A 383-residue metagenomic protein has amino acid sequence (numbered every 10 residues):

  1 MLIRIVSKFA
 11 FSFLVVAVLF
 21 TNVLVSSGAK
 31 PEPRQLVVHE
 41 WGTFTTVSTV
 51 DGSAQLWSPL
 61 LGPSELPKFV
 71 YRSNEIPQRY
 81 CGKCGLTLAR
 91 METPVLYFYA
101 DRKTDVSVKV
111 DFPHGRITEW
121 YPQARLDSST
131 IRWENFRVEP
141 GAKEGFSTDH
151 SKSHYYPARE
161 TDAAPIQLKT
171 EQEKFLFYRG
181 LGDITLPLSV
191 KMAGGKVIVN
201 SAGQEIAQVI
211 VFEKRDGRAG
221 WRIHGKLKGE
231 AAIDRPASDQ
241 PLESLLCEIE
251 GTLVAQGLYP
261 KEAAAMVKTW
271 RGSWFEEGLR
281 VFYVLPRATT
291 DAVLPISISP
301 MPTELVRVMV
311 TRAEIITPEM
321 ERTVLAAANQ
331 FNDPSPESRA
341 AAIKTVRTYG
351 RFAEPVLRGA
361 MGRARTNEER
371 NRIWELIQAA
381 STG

Functional and structural regions predicted by a protein language model:
M1-S7: N-terminal secretory signal peptides that target proteins for export/translocation
A10-N22: Bacterial N-terminal signal peptides
N22-K30: Basic/polar N-terminal segments that are highly enriched at the extreme N-terminus, encompassing both cleavable
A29-N332, E337-R363, N367-G383: Protease-labile, long low-complexity intrinsically disordered regions enriched in Pro/Ser/Thr
